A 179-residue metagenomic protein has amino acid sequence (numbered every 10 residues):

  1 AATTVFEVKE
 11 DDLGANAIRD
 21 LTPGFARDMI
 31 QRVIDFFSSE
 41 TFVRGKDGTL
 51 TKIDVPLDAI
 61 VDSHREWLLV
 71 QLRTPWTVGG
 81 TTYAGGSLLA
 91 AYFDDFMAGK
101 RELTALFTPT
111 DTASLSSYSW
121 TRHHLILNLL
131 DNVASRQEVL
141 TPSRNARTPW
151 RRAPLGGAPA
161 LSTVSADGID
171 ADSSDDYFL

Functional and structural regions predicted by a protein language model:
A1-L179: Peripheral, non-catalytic segments that deliver or gate enzyme domains
